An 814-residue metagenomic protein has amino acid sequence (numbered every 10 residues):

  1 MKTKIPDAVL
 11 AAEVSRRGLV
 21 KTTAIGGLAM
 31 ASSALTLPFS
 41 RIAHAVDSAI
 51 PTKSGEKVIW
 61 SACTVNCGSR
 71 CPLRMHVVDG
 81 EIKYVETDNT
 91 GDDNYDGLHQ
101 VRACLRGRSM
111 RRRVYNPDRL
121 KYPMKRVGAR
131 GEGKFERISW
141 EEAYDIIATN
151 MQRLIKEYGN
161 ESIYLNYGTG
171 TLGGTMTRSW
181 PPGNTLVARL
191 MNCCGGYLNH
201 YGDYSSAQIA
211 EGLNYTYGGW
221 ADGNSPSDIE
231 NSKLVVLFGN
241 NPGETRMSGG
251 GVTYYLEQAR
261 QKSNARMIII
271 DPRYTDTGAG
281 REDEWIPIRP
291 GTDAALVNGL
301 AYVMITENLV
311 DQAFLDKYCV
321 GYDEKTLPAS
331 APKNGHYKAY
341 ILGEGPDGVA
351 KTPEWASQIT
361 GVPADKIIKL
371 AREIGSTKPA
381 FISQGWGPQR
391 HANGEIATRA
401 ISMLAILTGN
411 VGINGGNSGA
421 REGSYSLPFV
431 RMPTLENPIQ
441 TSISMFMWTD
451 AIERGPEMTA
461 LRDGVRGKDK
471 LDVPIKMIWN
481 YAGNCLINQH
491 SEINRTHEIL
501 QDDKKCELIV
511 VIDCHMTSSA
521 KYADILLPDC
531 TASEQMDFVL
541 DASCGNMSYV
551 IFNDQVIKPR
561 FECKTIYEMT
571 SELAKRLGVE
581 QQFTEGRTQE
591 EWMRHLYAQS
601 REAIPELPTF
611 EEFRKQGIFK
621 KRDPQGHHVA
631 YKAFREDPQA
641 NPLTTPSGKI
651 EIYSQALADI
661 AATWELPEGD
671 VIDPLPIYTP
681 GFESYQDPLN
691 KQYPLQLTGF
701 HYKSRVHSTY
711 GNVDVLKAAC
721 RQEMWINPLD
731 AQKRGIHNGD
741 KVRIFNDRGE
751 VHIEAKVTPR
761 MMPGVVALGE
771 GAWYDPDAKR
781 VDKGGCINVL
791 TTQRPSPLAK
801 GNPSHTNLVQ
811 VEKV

Functional and structural regions predicted by a protein language model:
K2-D7, P182-I270, A295, A405-Y522 (+2 more regions): Extended redox/cofactor-interaction regions of prokaryotic respiratory oxidoreductases
K2-L309, G335, E354, A460 (+5 more regions): N-terminal export/assembly segments and adjacent metallocofactor-ligating motifs of anaerobic energy-metabolism
G168-T169, K317-V320, I374, N417-L427 (+2 more regions): A glycine-rich phosphate-binding loop feature that marks nucleotide/adenosyl-phosphate handling sites
K262, R273-T377: Long, well-ordered, tryptophan-enriched scaffold segments
E282-I288, S548-P559: Short beta-alpha connecting loops at secondary-structure transitions that line or flank enzyme active sites
K333-N334, K338-E453: Active-site phosphate/pyrophosphate-binding segments
E507-L508, Q555-A574: Phosphate/diphosphate-binding loops
I566-Q616, S708-Y710, D714-W725, L729-V814: Long, contiguous, secondary-structure-rich segments that constitute the structural scaffold of globular domains
